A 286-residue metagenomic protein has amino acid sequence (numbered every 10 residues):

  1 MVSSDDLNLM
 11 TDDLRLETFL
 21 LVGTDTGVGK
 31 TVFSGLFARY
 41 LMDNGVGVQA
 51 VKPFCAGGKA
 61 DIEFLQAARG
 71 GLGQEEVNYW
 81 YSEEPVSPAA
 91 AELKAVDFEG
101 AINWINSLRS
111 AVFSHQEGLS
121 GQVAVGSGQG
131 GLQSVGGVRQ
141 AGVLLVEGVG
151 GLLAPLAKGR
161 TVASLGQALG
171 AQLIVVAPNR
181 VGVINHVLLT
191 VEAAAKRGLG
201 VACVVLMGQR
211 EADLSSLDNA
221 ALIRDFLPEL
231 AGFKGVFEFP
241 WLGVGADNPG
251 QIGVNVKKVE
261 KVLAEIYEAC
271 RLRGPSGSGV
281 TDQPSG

Functional and structural regions predicted by a protein language model:
V2-R15, N106, S110-G142, L272-G286: Intrinsically disordered, low-complexity terminal tails and inter-domain linkers enriched for S/T/G/P/D/E
L21-S34: Glycine-rich phosphate-binding P-loop
V32-E99, W104-L108: N-terminal phosphate/diphosphate-binding loop that engages ATP/GTP or pyrophosphate donors across diverse enzyme folds
A50-K52, I174-A177, A202-G208: Short internal beta-strands
P88-G118, G137-L156: Phosphate-binding/switch loop-helix module in NTP-utilizing enzymes
A157-L165, L188-V191, S216-L222: Charged helix-capping and loop-helix junction motifs
G159-N179: Inter-motif core of Ras-like GTPase G domains
E192-G286: C-terminal lobe/tail of nucleotide-utilizing enzymes
